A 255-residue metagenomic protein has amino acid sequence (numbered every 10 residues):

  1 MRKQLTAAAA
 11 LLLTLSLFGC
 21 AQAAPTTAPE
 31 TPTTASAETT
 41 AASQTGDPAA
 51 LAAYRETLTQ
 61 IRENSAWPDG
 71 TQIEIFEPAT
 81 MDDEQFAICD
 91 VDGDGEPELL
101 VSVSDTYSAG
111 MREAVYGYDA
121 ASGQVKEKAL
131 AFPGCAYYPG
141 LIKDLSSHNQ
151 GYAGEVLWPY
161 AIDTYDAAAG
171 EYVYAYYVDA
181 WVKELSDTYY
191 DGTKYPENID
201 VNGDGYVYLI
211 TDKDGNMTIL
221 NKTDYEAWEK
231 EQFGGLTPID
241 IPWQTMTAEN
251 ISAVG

Functional and structural regions predicted by a protein language model:
M1-L12, A21: Positively charged n-region of N-terminal signal peptides that target proteins for export
F18-P29: Bacterial lipoprotein signal-peptidase II cleavage site
A28, A35-V91, G234-G255: Terminal domain-start segments
Q44-A52, E56, H148-G255: Acidic, small-residue rich beta-repeat scaffolds with periodic aromatic anchors
D82-V91, P133-K143: Beta-propeller blade termini
G93-V103, G140-H148: Acidic/hydrophobic-patterned starts of short beta strands in beta-sheet-rich repeat architectures
D105-S108, G151-A153: Short glycine/acidic-enriched loop and turn motifs that connect beta-strands
G110-A136: Extracellular C-terminal loop/segment signatures of secreted glycoproteins
